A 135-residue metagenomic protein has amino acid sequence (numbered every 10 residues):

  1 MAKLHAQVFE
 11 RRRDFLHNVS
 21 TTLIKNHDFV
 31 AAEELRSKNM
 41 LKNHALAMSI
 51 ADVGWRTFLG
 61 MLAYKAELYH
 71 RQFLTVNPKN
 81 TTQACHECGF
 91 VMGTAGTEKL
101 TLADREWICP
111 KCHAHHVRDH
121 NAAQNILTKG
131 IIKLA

Functional and structural regions predicted by a protein language model:
M1-A135: Positively charged, helix-rich recognition surfaces that bind polyanionic ligands
